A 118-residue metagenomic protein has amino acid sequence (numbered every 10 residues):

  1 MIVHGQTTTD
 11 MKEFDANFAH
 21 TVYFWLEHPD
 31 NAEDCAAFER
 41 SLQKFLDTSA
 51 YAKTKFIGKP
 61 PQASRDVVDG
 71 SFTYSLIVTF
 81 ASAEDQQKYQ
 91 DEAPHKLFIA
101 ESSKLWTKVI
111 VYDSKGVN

Functional and structural regions predicted by a protein language model:
M1-T73, I77, A81-K88, K115-N118: Short S/T/G/P-rich N-terminal loop/turn motif that feeds into the first structured element of a domain
D34-S41, P94, F98, S102: Stable alpha-helical elements in mature extracytoplasmic
Q87-Q90, A100-S102, W106: Short, exposed beta-strand-loop hairpins at the edges of beta-sheets in extracellular/periplasmic proteins
